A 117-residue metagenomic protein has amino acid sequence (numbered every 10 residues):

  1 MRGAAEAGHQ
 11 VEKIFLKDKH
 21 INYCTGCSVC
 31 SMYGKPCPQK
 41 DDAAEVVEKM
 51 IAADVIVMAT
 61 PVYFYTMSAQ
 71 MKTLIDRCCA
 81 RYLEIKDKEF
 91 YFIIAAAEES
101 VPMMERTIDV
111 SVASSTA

Functional and structural regions predicted by a protein language model:
M1-A59, Y63-R81: N-terminal beta1-alpha1-beta2 submodule of the flavodoxin-like/Rossmannoid cofactor-binding fold
E84-A117: Short, glycine-/small-residue-rich phosphate/pyrophosphate-handling segment
